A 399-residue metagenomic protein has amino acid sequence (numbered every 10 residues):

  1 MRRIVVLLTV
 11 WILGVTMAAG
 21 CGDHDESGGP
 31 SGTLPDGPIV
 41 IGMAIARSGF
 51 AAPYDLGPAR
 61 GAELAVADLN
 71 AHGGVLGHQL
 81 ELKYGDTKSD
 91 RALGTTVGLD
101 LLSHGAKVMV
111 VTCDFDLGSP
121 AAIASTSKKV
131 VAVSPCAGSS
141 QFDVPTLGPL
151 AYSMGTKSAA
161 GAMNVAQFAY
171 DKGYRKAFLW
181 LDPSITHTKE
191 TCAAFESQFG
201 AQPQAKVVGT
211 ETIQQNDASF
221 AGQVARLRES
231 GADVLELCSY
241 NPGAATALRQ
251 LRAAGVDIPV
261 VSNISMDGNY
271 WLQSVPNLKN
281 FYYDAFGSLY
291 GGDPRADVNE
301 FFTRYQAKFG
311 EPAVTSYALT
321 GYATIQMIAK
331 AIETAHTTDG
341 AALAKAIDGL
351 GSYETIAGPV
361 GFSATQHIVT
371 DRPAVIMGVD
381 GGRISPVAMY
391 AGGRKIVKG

Functional and structural regions predicted by a protein language model:
M1-V40, A71, R394-G399: Short, low-complexity disordered leader/linker segments with a strong preference for bacterial N-terminal type II
G22-P30, L34, V40, P53-P58 (+4 more regions): Beta-alpha junction/loop-to-helix N-cap segments that form part of ligand/metal-binding clefts
G29-E63, G85-A92, D114-D116, W180-K189 (+2 more regions): Extracytoplasmic "Venus flytrap"
R47, P149-T212, V234, I328: An alpha-beta-alpha
L101-C113, V131-P135, F178-L181, G231-N241 (+3 more regions): Periplasmic-binding protein-like
S125, T191-F286: Extracellular/periplasmic bilobed ligand-binding domains
L248-Y322, E333, I384-S385, Y390-V397: Extracellular/periplasmic periplasmic-binding protein-like sensory domains
A307-T315, A329-P386: Segments of small-molecule ligand-sensing domains
